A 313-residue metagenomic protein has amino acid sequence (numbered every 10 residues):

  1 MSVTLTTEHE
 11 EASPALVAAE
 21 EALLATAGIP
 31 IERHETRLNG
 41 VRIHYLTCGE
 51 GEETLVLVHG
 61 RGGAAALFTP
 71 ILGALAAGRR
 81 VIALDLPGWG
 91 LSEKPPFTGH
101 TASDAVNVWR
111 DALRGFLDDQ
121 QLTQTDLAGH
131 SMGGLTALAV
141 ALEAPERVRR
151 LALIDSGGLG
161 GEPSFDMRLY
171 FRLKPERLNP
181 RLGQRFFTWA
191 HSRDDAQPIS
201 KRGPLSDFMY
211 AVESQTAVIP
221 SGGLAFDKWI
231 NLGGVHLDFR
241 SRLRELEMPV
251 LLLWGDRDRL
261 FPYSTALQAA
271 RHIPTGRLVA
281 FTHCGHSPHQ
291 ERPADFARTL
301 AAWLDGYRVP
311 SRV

Functional and structural regions predicted by a protein language model:
M1-L55, A76-R79, D104, V108 (+3 more regions): Alpha/beta-hydrolase fold catalytic core
L38, L46, A83-A128, M132 (+1 more regions): Active-site loop/oxyanion-hole signature of alpha/beta-hydrolase fold enzymes
V41, L46-K94: Conserved HGGG/HGGXW glycine-rich cap/lid loop of the alpha/beta-hydrolase fold
L142, R149-R181: Flexible "cap/lid" loop of the alpha/beta hydrolase fold
E162-M167, R181-E245: Conserved alpha/beta-hydrolase catalytic His-Asp/Glu region
L246, L252-W254: Short beta-strand/loop motif that positions the catalytic acidic residue of the alpha/beta-hydrolase fold
R257-F261: Acidic catalytic loop of the alpha/beta-hydrolase fold
C284-A297: Catalytic histidine-centered segment of alpha/beta-hydrolase-like enzymes
